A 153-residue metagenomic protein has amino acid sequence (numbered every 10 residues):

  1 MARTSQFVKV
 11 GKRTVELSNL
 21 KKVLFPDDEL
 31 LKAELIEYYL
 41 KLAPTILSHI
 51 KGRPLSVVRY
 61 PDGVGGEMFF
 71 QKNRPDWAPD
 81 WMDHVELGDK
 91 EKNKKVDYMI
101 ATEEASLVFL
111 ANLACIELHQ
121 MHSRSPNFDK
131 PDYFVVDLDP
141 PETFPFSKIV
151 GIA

Functional and structural regions predicted by a protein language model:
A2-D132: Active-site loop/lid in soluble adenylation, ligation, and acyl-transfer enzymes
V23-L24, P140-P145: A generic structural motif
Y38, F146-A153: Long, well-ordered alpha-helical scaffolding segments within enzyme catalytic domains, especially pronounced
